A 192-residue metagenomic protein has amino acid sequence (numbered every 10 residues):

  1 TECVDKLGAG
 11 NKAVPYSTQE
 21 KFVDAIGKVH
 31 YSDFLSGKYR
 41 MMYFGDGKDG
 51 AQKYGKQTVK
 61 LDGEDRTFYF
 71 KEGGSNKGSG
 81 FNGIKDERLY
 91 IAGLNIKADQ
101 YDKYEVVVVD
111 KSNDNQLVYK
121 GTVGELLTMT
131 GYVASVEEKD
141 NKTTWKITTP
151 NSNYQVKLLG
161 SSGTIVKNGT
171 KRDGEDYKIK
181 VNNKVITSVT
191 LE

Functional and structural regions predicted by a protein language model:
T1-E192: Extracellular adhesion/carbohydrate-binding repeat motifs centered on closely spaced tryptophans
